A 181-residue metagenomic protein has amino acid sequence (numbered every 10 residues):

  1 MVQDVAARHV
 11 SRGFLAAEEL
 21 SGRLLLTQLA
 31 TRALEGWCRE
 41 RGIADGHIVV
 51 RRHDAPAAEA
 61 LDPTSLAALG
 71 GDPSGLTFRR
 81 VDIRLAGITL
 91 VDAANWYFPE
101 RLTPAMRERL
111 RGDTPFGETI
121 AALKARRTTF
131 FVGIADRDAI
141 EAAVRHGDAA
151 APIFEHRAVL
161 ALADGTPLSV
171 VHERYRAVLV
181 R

Functional and structural regions predicted by a protein language model:
M1-F78, D82-R84, I88-A139, V144-D148 (+3 more regions): N-terminal domain-onset segments
